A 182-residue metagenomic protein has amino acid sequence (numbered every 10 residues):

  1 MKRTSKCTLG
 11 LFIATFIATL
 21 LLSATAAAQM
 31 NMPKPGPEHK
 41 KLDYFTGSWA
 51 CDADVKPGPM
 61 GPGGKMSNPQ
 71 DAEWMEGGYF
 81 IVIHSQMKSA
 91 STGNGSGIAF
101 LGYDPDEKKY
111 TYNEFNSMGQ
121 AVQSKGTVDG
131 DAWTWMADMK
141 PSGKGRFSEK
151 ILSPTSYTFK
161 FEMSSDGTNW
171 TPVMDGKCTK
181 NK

Functional and structural regions predicted by a protein language model:
M1-G10: N-terminal secretory signal peptides that target proteins for export/translocation
G10-S23: Bacterial N-terminal signal peptides
A27-K182: Hydrophobic small-molecule pocket/channel-lining residues, especially in calycin-type beta-barrels
